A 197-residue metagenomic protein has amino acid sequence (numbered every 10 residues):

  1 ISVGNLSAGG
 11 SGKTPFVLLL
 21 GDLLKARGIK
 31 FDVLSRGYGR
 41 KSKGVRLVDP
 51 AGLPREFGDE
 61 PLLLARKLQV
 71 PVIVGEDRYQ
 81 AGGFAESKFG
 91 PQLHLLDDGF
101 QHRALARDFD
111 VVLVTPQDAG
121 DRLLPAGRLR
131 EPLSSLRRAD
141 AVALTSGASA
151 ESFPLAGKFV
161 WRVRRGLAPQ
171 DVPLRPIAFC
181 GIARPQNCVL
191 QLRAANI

Functional and structural regions predicted by a protein language model:
V3-L20: Glycine-rich phosphate-binding P-loop
T14, L64, D97, A139 (+1 more regions): Residue-level signal for inorganic ion chemistry
L18-I73: N-terminal phosphate/diphosphate-binding loop that engages ATP/GTP or pyrophosphate donors across diverse enzyme folds
K30-L34, V112, R175-F179: Conserved beta-strand elements of the Class I
P71, H94, D110-L113, V142-A143 (+1 more regions): Short, well-ordered beta-strand core segments
P71-A106: Phosphate-binding/switch loop-helix module in NTP-utilizing enzymes
A104-Q117: Inter-motif core of Ras-like GTPase G domains
D118-I197: C-terminal accessory "lid"/substrate-recognition subdomains
